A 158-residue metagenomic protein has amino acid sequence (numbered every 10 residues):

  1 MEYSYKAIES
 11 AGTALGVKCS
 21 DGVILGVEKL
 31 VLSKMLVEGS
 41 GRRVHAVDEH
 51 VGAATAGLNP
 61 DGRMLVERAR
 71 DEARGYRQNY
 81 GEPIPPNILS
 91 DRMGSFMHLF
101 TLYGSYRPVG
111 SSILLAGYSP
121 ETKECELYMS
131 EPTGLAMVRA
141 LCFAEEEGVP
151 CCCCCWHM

Functional and structural regions predicted by a protein language model:
M1-M158: Long, low-complexity N-terminal extensions
